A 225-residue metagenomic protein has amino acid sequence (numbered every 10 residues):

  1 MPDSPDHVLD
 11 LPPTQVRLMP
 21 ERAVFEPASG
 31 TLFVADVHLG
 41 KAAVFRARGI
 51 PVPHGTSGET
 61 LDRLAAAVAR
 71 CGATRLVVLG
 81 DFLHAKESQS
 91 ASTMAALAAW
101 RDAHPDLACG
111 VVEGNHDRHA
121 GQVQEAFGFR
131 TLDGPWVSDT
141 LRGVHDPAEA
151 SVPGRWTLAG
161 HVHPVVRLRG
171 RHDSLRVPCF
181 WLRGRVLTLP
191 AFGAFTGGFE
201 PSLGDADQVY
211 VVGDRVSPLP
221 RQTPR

Functional and structural regions predicted by a protein language model:
M1-L79, H84-R225: Extended recognition/assembly regions associated with phosphoester-bond processing machinery
